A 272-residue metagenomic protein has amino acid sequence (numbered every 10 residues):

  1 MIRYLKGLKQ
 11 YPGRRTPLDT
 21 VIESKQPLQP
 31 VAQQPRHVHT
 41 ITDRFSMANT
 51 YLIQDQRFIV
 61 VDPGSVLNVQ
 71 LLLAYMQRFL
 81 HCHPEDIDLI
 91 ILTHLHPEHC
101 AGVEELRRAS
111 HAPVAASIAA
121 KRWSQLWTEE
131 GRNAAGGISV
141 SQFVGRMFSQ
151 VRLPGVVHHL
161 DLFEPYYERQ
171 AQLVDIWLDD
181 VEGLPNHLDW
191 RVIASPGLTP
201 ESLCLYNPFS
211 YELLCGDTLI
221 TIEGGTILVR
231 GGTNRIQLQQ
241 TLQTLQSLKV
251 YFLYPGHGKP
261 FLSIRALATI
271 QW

Functional and structural regions predicted by a protein language model:
M1-R15: C-terminal regulatory/interaction regions
K25-L80, C204-I220: Conserved beta-strand hairpin/beta-sheet module of binuclear metal-dependent hydrolase folds, prominently
V31-H39, L160-P165, P185-D189: Short Pro/Gly-enriched beta-strand edge/turn motifs at strand-loop
I59-V61, I91, V114, E212-L214 (+1 more regions): Residue-level marker for buried hydrophobic side chains located in beta-strands that build the well-ordered beta-sheet
S65-L67, P165-R169, L173, L184-I270: Metallo-beta-lactamase
L71-L72, G102, A266: Residues at alpha-helix caps and immediate loop-helix transition turns in enzyme cores, especially N- and C-cap
R78-I176: Active-site HxH/HxHxD metal-binding segment of metal-dependent hydrolases
E130-G136, G232-T233, Q271-W272: Short, hinge-like loop/turn segments at secondary-structure boundaries
